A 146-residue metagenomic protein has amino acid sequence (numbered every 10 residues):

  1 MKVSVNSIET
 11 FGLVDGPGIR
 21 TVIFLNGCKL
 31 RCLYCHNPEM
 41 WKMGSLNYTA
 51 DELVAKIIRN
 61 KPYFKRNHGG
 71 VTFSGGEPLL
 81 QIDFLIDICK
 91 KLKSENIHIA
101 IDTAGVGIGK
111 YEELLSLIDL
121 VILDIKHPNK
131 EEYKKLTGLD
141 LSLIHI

Functional and structural regions predicted by a protein language model:
K2-S4: Extreme N-terminal starter segment of soluble prokaryotic enzymes
S7-E9, L13-Y48: Canonical Radical SAM [4Fe-4S] cluster-binding loop centered on the CxxxCxxC motif and its immediate flanking residues
I19, N37-L117: Conserved Radical SAM active-site core
W41-M43, N129-L136: A short acidic, helix-capping loop that chelates divalent metal ions and anchors anionic groups
L80, K135-D140: Alpha-helix N-cap and loop-to-helix initiation/capping positions
I86, L139-S142: Charged helix-capping and loop-helix junction motifs
L115-N129: Non-cysteine beta-strand/loop elements that form the S-adenosyl-L-methionine
H145-I146: Conserved small/polar residues in nucleotide/adenosyl-binding loops
